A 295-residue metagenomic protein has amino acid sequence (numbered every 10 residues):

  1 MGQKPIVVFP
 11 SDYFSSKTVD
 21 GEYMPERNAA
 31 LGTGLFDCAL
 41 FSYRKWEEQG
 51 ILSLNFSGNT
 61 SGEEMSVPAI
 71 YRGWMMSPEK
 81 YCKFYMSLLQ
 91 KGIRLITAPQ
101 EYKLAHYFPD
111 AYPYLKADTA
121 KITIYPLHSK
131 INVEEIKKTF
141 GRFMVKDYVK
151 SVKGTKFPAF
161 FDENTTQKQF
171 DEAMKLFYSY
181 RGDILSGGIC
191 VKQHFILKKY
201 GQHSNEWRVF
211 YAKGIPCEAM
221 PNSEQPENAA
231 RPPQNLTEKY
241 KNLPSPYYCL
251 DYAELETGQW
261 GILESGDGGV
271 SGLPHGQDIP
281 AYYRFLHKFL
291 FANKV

Functional and structural regions predicted by a protein language model:
M1-R94, F291: ATP-binding N-terminal substructure of ATP-dependent carboxylate-amine bond-forming enzymes
G2, V7-K17, E63, Y85-N205 (+3 more regions): Active-site nucleotide/adenylate-binding loops and adjacent lid/helix of ATP-dependent enzymes
E26-A30, Y81-M86, Y112, V133 (+3 more regions): Short amphipathic alpha-helical segments and helix-helix/interface helices
E79, K83, Q202-W207, Y247-Y248: Short, surface-exposed coil-to-beta transition loops
F143, C217, Y248, G261-E264: Protein kinase-like catalytic core scaffold
I189-Q193, S245-E256: A short glycine-rich, hydrophobically flanked beta-strand micro-motif that places a catalytic Asp/Glu for divalent metal
Y211-I215, E256-G258: Short acidic-glycine loop/turn motifs at beta-strand connectors
K241-S245, E254-V295: C-terminal active-site "lid" helix and adjoining low-complexity regulatory extension at the edge of ATP-using catalytic
